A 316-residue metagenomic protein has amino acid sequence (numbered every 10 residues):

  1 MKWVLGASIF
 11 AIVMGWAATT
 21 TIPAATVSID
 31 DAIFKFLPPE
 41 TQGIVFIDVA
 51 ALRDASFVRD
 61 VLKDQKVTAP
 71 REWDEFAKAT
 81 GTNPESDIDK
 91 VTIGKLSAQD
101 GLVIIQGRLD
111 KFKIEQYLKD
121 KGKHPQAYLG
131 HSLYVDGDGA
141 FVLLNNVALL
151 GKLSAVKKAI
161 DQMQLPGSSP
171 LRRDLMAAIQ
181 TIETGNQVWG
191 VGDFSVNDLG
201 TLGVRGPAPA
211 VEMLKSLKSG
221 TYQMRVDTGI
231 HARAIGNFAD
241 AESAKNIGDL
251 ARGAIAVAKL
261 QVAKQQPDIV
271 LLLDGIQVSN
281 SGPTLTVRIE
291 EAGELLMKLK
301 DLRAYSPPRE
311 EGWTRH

Functional and structural regions predicted by a protein language model:
M1-A7: N-terminal Sec-pathway targeting helices
A7-G15: Bacterial N-terminal signal peptides
G15-V135, L175-E212, D249-G275, T284 (+1 more regions): Structural boundary/hinge residues at secondary-structure and domain interfaces
G43-V45, G101-I105, K218-Y222, T228-G236 (+1 more regions): One face of beta-strands
V45, D136-L165, G229, Q277-L295: A short, solvent-exposed beta-edge/loop patch
V49-A50, L96-Q99, Q106-D110, G137-D138 (+5 more regions): Solvent-exposed coil/turn segments that connect beta secondary-structure elements in extracytoplasmic/periplasmic
D138-D198: A conserved glycine-rich beta-strand in the N-terminal activation segment of trypsin-fold
Q223-K264: Gly/Pro-enriched, hydrophobic low-complexity segments that function as extracytoplasmic propeptides/linkers
